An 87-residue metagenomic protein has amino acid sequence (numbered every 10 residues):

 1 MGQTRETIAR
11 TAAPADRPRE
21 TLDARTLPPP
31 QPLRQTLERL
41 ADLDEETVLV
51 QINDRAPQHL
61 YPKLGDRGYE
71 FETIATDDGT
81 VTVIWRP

Functional and structural regions predicted by a protein language model:
M1-P87: Acidic, polar-rich N-terminal leader regions of halophilic archaeal proteins
